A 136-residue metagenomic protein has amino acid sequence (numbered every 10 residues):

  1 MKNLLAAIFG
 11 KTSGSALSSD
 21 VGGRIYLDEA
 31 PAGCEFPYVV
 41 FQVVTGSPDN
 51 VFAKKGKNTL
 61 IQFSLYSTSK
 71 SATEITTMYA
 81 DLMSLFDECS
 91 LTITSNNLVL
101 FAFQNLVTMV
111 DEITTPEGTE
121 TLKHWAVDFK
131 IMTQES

Functional and structural regions predicted by a protein language model:
M1-A53, C89-F101: Small/polar-rich, solvent-exposed N-terminal microdomains that initiate assembly or binding
L4, I8, M78-L82, W125: Hydrophobic alpha-helical membrane-association signature
P48-V51, S69-A72, Q134-S136: Short, cysteine-centered beta-strand-loop-beta hairpins and adjacent loop/turn segments enriched in charged/polar
N50-G56, P116-E120: Short, solvent-exposed beta-strand/turn "edge" segments of beta-rich domains on protein surfaces
K55-K70, L82, L122-T133: Oligomerization/assembly interface segments of phage tail-like spikes and tubes
T68-L91: Mid-chain, well-packed structural core segment of small domains
F86-M132: Acidic-leaning, charged glycine-interspersed low-complexity segments
